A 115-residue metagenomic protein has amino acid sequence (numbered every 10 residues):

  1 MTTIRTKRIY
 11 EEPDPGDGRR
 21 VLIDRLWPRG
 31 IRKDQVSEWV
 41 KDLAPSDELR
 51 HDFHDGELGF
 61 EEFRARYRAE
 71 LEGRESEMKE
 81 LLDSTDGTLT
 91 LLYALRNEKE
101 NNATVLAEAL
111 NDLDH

Functional and structural regions predicted by a protein language model:
M1-H115: Residues lining hydrophobic/aromatic ligand-binding pockets adjacent to catalytic sites
